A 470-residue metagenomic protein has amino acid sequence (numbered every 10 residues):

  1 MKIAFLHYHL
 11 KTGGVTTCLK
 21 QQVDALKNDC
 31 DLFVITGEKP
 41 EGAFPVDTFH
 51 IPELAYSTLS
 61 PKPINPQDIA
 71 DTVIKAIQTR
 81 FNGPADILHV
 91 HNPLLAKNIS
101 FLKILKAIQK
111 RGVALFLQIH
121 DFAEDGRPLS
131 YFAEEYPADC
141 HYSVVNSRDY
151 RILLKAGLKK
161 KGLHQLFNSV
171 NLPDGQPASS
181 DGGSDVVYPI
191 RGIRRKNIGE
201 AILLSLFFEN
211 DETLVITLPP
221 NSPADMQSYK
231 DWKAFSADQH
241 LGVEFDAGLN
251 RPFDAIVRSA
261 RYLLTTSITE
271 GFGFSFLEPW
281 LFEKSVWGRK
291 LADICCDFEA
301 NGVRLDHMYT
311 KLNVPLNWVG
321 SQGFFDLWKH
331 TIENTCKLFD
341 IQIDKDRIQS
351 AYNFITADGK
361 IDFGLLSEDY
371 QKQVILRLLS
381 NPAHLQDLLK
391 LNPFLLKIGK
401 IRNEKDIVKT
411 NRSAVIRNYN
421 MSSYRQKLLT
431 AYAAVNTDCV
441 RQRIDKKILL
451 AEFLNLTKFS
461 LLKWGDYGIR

Functional and structural regions predicted by a protein language model:
A4, P177-K196, I202-S205, E209 (+2 more regions): Conserved donor-binding/catalytic core segment of Leloir-type glycosyltransferases
F5, G14-L26, L428: Short amphipathic alpha-helix
Y8-T12, A25-V73, I77: N-terminal strand-loop element at the rim of the active site of nucleotide-sugar-dependent glycosyltransferases
K39-P40, F122-A123, R148-D149, Q165-G175 (+3 more regions): Short beta-strand->alpha-helix junction loop in the catalytic core of nucleotide-activated group-transfer enzymes
D68, I77-K97, V113-Q118: Short N-terminal targeting/anchoring amphipathic segment
G126-G162, V170: A short, active-site helix/loop in glycosyltransferases that binds the activated sugar's phosphate group
Y229-N250, A255, G302-N313, W318: Nucleotide-activated donor-binding/catalytic signature segment of Leloir-type glycosyltransferases, i.e., the conserved
I268: Aromatic "clamp/platform" in nucleotide-sugar-dependent glycosyltransferases that forms part of the donor/acceptor
